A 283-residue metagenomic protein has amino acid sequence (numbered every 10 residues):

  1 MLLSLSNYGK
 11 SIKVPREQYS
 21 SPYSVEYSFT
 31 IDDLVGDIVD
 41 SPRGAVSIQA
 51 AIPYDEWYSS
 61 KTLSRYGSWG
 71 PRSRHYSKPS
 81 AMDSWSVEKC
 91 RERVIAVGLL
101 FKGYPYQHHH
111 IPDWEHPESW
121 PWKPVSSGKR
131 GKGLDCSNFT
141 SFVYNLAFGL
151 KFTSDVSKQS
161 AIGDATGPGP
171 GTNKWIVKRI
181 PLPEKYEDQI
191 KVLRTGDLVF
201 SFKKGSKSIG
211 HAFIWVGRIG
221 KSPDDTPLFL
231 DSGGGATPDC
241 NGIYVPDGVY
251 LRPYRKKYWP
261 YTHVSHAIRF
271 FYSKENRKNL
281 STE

Functional and structural regions predicted by a protein language model:
M1-N7: Hydrophobic h-region of N-terminal signal peptides that target proteins for export in Gram-negative bacteria
G9-S11: Boundary at the C-terminal end of the N-terminal hydrophobic targeting segment
K13-D155, N279-E283: N-terminal capping segments
T30, A50-P53, T62, D155 (+3 more regions): Short, solvent-exposed coil/turn linker segments
S84, E88-G103, Q107-W122, W175-E187 (+5 more regions): Mature, folded catalytic cores of secreted/periplasmic enzymes
G103, Y144-N145, K204, R218 (+2 more regions): Residue-level marker of positions within ordered structural domains that often coincide with functionally constrained
L150-I243: ...with weaker cross-activation on analogous glycine-rich loops/strands in unrelated enzymes
L228, S232, Y244-E283: Low-complexity, Gly/Ser/Thr/Pro-rich intrinsically disordered linker/tail segments
